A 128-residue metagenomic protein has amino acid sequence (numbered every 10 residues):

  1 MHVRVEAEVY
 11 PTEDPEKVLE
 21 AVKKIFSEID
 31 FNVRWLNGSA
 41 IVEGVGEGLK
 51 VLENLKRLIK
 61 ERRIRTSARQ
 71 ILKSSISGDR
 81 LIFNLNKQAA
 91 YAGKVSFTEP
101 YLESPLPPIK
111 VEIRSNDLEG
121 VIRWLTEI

Functional and structural regions predicted by a protein language model:
M1-N32: Long, hydrophobic N-terminal alpha-helical segment
A7-D14, Q88, R114-L118: Short, surface-exposed ligand-recognition loops at beta-strand->loop->(often short) alpha-helix junctions that present
V18-K23, L55-K60, L125-T126: Short amphipathic alpha-helices in soluble, non-transmembrane regions that often serve as interface/regulatory elements
K24-D30, R62-R63, Y101-P105: A common structural junction motif
N32-E53: Short, charge-patterned binding micro-sites
E47-S67: Short, structured active-site "lid" loops
R62-F97: Mid-chain, well-packed structural core segment of small domains
G93-I128: Glycine-rich, aromatic-bearing surface loops/beta-hairpins
